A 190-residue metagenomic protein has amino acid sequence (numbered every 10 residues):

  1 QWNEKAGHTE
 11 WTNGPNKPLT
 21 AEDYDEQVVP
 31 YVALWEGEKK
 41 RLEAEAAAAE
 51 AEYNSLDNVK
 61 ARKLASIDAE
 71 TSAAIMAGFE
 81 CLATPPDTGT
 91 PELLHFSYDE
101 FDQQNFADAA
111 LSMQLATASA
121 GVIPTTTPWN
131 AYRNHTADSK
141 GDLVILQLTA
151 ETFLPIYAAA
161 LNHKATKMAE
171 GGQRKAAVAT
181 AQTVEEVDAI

Functional and structural regions predicted by a protein language model:
W2-I190: A preference for well-ordered globular domain cores that mediate specific macromolecular interactions or catalysis
